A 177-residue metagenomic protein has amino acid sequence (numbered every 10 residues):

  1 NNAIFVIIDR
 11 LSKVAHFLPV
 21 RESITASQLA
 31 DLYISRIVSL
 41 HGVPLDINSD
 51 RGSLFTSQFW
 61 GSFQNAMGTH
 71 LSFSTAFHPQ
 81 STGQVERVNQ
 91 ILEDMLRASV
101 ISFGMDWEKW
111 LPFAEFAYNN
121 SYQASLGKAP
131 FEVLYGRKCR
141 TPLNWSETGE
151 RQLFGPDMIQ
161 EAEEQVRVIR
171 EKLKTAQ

Functional and structural regions predicted by a protein language model:
N1-Q177: Integrase module of LTR retroelements
